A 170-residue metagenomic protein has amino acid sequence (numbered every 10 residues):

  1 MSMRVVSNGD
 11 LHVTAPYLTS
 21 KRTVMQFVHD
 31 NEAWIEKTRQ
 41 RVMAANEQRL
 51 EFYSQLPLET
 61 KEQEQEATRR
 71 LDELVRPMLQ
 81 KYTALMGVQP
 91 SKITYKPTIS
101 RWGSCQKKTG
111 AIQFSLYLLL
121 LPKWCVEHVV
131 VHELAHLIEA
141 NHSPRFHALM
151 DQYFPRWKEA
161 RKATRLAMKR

Functional and structural regions predicted by a protein language model:
M1-H128, L137-R170: Active-site-proximal or metal-binding-adjacent scaffold patches in catalytic folds
E133: Walker B catalytic acidic pair
